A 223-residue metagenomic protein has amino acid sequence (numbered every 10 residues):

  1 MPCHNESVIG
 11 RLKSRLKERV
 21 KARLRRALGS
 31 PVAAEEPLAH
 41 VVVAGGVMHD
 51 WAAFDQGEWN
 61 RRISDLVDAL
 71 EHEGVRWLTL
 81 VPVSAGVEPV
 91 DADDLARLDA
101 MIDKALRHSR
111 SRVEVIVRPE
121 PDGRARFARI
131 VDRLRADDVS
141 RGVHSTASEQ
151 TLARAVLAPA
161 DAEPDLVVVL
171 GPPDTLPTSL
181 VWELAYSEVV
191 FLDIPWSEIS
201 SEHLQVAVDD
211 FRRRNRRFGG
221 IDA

Functional and structural regions predicted by a protein language model:
P2-A223: Flexible, compositionally biased loop and terminal segments
